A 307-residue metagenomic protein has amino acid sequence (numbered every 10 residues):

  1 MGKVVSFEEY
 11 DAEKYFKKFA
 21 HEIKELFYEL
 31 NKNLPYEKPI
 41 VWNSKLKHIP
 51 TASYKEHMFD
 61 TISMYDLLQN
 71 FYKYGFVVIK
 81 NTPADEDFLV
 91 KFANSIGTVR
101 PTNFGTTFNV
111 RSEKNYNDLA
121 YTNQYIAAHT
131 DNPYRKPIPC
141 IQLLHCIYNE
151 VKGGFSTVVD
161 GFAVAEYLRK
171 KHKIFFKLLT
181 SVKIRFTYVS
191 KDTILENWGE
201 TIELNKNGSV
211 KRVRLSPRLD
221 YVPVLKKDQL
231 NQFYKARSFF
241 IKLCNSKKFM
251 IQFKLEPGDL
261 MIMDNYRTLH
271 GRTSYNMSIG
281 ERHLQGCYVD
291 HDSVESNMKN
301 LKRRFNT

Functional and structural regions predicted by a protein language model:
M1-K55: Intrinsically disordered terminal extensions flanking catalytic oxygenase cores
E37-F76, N81-T82, E86-T307: Active-site environment of non-heme Fe oxygenases that use a 2-His-1-carboxylate facial triad
